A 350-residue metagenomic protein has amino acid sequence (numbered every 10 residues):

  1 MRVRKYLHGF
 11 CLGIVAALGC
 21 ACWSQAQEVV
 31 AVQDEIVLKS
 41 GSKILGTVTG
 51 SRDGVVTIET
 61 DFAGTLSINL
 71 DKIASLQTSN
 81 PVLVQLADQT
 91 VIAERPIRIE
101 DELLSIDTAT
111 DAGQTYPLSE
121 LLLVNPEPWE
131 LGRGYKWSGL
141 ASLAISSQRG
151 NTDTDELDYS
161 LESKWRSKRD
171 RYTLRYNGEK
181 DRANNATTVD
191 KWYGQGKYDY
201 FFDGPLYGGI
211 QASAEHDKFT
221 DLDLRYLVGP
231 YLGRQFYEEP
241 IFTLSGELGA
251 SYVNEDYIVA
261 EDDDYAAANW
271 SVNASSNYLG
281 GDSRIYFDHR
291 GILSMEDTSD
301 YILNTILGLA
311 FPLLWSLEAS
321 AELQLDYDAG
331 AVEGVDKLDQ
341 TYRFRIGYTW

Functional and structural regions predicted by a protein language model:
A26-R166, R175-N177: Compositionally biased alpha-helical segments
L140-S142, E156-S160, K191-Q195, R225 (+4 more regions): Membrane-embedded beta-strand positions in outer-membrane beta-barrel channels/transporters
A141-I145, L161, L174-K180, G194-Y198 (+6 more regions): Transmembrane beta-barrel strands of outer-membrane/channel proteins
I145-R149, S167, G178-R182, A214-K218 (+7 more regions): Transmembrane beta-strands of outer-membrane beta-barrel pores
S147-D155, R182-V189, H216-L224, I258-D262 (+2 more regions): Solvent-exposed loop/turn segments connecting transmembrane beta-strands in outer-membrane beta-barrel proteins
K168-L174, G204-G208, E239-L244, N277-I285 (+1 more regions): Repeated loop/turn-to-beta-strand initiation elements of outer-membrane beta-barrel proteins
I241-L293: Detector for outer-membrane/organellar transmembrane beta-barrel domains, recognizing the amphipathic beta-strand
L338-W350: Outer-membrane beta-barrel "beta-signal"
